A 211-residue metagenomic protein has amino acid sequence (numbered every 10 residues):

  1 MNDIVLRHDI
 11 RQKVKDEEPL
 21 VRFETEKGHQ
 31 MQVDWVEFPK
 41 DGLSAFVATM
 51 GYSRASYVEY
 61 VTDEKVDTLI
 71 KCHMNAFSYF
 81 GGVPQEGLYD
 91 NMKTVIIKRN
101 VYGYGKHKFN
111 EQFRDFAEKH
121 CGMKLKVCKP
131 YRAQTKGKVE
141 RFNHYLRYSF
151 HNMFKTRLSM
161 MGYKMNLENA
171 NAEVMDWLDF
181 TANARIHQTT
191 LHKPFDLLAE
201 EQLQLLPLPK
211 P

Functional and structural regions predicted by a protein language model:
D3-I4, C72, Q112, F116 (+2 more regions): Alpha-helical scaffold elements adjacent to nucleotide-binding pockets in ATP/GTP-utilizing enzyme cores
D3-S56, E64-K71: Mobile-element integrase/transposase regions, centering on the N-terminal DNA-binding/Zn-coordinating module
V58-E86, K106-H107: Active-site beta-loop-alpha junctions of metal-dependent nucleic acid enzymes, especially the RNase H-like/DDE
V83-G105: Acidic/histidine-rich, metal-coordinating catalytic segments
Y89-D90, G103-Y104, G122-Y148, M165: RNase H-like two-metal-ion nuclease catalytic core shared by retroviral integrases and related mobile-element nucleases
G105-L125: Two-metal-ion acidic nuclease core segments, chiefly of the RNase H-like superfamily
N143-P211: Active-site-proximal acidic segments at structured loop/helix or strand boundaries that coordinate catalytic metals
